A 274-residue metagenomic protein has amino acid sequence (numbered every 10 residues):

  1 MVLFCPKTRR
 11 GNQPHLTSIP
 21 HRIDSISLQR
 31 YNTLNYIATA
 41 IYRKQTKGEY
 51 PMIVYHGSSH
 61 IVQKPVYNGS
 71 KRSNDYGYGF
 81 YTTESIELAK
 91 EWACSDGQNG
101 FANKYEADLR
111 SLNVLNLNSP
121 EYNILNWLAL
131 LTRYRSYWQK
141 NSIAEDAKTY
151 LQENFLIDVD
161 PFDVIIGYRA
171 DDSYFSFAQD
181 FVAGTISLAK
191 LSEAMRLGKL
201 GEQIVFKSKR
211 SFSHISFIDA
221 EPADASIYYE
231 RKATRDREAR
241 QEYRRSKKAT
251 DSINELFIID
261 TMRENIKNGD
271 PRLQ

Functional and structural regions predicted by a protein language model:
R10, P14-H15, I37, I41: Intrinsically disordered, low-complexity segments enriched in serine/proline and basic residues
Q13-L16, R22-L28: Short hydrophobic targeting helices and cationic amphipathic motifs that mediate membrane/organellar targeting
D24-D75, N103, R263, N268: ADP-ribose/NAD+-binding catalytic cleft of ART/PARP-like enzymes
A38, D96-G100, L109-Q274: Conserved NAD+-utilizing ADP-ribose enzyme module
S59, I86, L109-S111: Short, flexible loop/turn elements at secondary-structure junctions
K71-D96: Extended catalytic/binding region for NAD+/ADP-ribose chemistry, centered on the ART fold
